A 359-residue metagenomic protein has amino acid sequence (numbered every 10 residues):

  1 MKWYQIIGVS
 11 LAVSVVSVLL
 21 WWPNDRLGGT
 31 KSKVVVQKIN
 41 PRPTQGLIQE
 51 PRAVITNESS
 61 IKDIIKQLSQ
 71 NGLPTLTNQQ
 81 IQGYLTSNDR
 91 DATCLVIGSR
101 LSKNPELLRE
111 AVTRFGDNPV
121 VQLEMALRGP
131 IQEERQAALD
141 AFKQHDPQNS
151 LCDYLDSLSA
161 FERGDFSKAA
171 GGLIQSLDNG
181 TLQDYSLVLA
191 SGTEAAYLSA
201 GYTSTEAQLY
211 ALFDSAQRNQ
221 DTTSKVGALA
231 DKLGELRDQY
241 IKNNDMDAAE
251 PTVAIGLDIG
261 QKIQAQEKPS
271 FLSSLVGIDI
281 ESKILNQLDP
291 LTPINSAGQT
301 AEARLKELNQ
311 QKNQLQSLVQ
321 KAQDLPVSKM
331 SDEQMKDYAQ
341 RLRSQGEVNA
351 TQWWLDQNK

Functional and structural regions predicted by a protein language model:
Q5-W22: Hydrophobic membrane-insertion alpha-helices, especially the h-region of bacterial N-terminal signal peptides
I6, N24-D25, D356-Q357: Enriched - but not universal
L19-K31: Hydrophobic single-pass membrane-insertion segments
K31, Q37-K359: Aromatic-rich surface patch/π-platform used for binding flat ligands and interfaces
